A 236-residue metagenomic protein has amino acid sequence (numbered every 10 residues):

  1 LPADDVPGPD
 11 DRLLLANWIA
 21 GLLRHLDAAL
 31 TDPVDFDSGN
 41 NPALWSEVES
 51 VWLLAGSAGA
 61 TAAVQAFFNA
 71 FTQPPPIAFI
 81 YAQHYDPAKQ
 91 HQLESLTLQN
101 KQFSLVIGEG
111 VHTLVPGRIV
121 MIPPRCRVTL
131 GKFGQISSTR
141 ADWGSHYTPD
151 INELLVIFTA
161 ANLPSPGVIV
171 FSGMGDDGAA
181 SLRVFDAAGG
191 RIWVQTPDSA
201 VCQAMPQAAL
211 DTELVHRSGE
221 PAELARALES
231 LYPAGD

Functional and structural regions predicted by a protein language model:
L1-D236: Conserved acid/base catalytic micro-environments in cytosolic active-site loops
